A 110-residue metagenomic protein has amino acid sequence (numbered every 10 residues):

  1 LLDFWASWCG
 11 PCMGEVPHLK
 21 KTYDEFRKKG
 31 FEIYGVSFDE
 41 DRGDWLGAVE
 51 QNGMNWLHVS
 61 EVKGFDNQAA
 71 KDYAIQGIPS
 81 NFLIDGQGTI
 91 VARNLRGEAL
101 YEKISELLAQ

Functional and structural regions predicted by a protein language model:
L1-L2, I33: Hydrophobic beta-strand anchors of alpha/beta hydrolase catalytic cores
F4-K21: Conserved redox-active cysteine motifs that mediate thiol-disulfide chemistry, especially di-cysteine Cys-X(1-2)-Cys
W5, A109-Q110: Short, solvent-exposed mixed-charge patches
V16, K20, R42, L46 (+2 more regions): Extracytoplasmic/secreted envelope proteins and their assembly/folding machinery, especially bacterial periplasmic
E25-F26: Active-site-adjacent segment of SDR/Rossmann-fold oxidoreductases
K29-D44, M54-F65: Thiol-based oxidoreductase modules, predominantly thioredoxin-like and allied folds used for disulfide exchange
N52-M54, E61-A109: Thiol/disulfide oxidoreductase modules built on the thioredoxin-like
